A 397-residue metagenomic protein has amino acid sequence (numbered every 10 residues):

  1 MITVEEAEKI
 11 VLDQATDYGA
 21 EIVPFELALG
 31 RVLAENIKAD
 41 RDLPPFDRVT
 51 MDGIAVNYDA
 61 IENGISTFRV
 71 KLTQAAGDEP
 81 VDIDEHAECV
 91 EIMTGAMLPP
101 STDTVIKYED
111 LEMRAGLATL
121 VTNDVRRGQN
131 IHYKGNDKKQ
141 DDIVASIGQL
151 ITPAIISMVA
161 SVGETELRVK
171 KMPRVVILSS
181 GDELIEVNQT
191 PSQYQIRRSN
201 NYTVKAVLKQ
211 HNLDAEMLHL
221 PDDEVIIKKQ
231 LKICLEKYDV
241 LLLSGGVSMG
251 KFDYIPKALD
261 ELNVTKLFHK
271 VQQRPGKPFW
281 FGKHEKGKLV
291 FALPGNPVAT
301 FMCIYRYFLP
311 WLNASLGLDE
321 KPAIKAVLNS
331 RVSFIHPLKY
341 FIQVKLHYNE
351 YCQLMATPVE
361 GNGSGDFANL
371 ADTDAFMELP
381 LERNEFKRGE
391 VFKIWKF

Functional and structural regions predicted by a protein language model:
M1-E8, E21, F25, D47 (+13 more regions): Generic structural signal for well-ordered, non-membrane alpha-helical segments in soluble metabolic enzymes
I2, E21-F25, G30, E35 (+2 more regions): Flexible glycine/proline-rich
I2-I65: Intrinsically disordered, low-complexity, positively charged segments
I2-V4, A15, D40, I54-L218 (+3 more regions): Short, glycine/charged-enriched hinge/interface segments at domain edges or termini
V4, T165-L293, P297-T300: Helix-rich terminal scaffold detector
A15-G19, N36, A145-Q149, G163 (+6 more regions): Structural signal for hydrophobic packing residues in well-ordered secondary-structure cores of soluble enzyme domains
L33, P45-F46, V70, P80 (+8 more regions): Short, conserved secondary-structure segments in the cores of folded domains
